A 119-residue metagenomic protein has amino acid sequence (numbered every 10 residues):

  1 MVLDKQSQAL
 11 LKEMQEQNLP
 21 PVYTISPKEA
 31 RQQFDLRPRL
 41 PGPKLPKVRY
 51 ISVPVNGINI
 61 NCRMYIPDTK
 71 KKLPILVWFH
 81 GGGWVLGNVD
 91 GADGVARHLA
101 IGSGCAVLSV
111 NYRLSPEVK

Functional and structural regions predicted by a protein language model:
M1-M64: A glycine/proline-hinged amphipathic helix-loop "lid/cap" segment that gates access to hydrophobic ligand pockets
V55-G57, D68, F79: A generic beta-sheet turn/junction motif
C62, K72-G82: Short beta-strand element of the alpha/beta-hydrolase
L73-P74, C105-V107: Structural motif
W78, G83-L86, G91, V107: Serine-hydrolase catalytic-loop signature spanning alpha/beta hydrolases and amidase-signature enzymes
N88-V89, V95, L108-K119: Catalytic nucleophile-loop/oxyanion-hole region of alpha/beta-hydrolase and closely related hydrolase-like folds
V95-C105: A short, Lys/Arg-enriched amphipathic alpha-helix followed by its capping loop at the start of a domain
